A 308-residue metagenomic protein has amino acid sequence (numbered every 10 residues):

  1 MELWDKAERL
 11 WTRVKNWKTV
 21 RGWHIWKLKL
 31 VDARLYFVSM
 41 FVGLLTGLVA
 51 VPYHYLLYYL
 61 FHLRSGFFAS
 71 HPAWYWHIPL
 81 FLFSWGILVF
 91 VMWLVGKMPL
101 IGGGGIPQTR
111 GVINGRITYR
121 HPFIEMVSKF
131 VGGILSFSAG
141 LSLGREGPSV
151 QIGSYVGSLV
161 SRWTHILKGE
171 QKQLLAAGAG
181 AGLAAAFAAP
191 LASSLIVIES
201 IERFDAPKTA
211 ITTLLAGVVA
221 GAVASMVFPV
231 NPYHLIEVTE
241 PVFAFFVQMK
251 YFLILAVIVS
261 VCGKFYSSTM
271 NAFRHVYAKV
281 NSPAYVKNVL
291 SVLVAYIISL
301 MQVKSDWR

Functional and structural regions predicted by a protein language model:
M1-R308: Alpha-helical transmembrane segments and immediately membrane-proximal extracytoplasmic
